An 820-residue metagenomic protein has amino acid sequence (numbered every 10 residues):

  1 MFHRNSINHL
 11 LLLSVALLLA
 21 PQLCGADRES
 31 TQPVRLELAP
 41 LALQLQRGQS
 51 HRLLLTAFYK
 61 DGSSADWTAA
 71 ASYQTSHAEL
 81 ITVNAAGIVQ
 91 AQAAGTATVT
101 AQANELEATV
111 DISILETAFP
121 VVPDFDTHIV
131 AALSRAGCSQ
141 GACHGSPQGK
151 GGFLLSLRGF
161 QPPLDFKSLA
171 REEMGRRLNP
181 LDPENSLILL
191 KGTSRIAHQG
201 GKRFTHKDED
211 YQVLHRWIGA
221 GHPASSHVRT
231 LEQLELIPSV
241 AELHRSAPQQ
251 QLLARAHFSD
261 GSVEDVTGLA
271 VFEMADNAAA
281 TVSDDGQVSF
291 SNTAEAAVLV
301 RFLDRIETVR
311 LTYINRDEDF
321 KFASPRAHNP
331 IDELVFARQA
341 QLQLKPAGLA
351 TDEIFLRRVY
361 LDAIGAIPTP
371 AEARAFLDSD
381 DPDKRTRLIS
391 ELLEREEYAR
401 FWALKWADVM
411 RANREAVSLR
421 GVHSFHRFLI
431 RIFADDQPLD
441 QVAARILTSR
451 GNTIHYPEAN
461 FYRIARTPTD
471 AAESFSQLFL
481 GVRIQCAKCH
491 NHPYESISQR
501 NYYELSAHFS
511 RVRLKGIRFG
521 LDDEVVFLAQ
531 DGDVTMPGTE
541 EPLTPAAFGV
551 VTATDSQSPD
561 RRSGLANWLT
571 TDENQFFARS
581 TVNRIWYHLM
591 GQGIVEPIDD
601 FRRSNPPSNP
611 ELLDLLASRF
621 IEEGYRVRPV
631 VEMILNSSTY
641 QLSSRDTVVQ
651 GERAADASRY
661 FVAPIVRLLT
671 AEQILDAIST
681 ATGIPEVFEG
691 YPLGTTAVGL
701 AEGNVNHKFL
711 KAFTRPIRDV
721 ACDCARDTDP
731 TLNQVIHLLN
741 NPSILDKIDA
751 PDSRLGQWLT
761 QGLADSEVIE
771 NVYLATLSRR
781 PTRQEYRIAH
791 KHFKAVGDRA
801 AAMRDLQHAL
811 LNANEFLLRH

Functional and structural regions predicted by a protein language model:
M1-I7: N-terminal secretory signal peptides that target proteins for export/translocation
H9-P21: Bacterial N-terminal signal peptides
G25-R135, H144-G145, G149-G151, L155-S156 (+2 more regions): Extracytoplasmic soluble-region selector
L115-F166, R177-L178, D182-N185, L190 (+10 more regions): Sequence context surrounding c-type heme c attachment/ligation sites in exported
A220, N292-R310, E397-A399, R518-T539 (+2 more regions): Structured, non-catalytic alpha/beta "coupling" segments that mediate domain-domain communication and provide generic
A323-E397, V409-E689, C724-A725, L745-M803 (+1 more regions): Primarily short, surface-exposed interaction patches in extracytoplasmic proteins
W406, L806: Globin-like tetrapyrrole-binding proteins
T680-A712: Catalytic and ligand-binding motifs that coordinate phosphates/metal ions in nucleic-acid-processing enzymes
